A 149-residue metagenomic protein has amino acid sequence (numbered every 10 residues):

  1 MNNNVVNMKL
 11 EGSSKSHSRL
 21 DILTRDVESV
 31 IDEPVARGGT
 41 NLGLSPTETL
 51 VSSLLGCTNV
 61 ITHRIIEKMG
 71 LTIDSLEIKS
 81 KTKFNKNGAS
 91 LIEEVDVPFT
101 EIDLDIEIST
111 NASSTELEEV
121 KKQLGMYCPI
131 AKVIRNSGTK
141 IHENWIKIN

Functional and structural regions predicted by a protein language model:
M1-S52, H63-N149: Extended beta-strand/beta-hairpin segments
L54-T58: Alpha-helical metal-binding/catalytic segments enriched in His/Glu/Asp
